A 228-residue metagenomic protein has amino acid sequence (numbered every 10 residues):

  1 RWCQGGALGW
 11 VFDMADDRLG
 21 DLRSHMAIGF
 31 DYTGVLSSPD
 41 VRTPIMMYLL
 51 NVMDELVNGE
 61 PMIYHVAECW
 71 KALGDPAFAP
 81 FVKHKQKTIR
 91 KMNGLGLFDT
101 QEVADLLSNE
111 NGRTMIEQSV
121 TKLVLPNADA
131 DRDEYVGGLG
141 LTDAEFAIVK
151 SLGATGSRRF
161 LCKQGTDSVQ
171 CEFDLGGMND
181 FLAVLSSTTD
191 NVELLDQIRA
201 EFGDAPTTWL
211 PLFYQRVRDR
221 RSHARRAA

Functional and structural regions predicted by a protein language model:
R1-G94, L107-E110, A154, C162-Q164 (+1 more regions): P-loop NTPase motor domains
T33-S37, C69-K71, V103-A104, D129-A130 (+2 more regions): Short, glycine-/Ser/Thr-/acidic-enriched flexible segments
D40-R42, N109, E134-G137, E172-L175 (+1 more regions): Short conserved micro-motifs at the rims of enzyme active sites and ligand-binding pockets
M53-V57, T88-M92, T121-L125, A147-S151 (+2 more regions): Glycine-rich loops and low-complexity Gly/Arg-rich segments that provide flexible linkers or classic glycine-based
L56, M62-H65, W70-P80, L97 (+4 more regions): Accessory regions of macromolecular translocation/handling assemblies
A77, K83-C171: Conserved ATP-driven motor cores of ASCE-family P-loop NTPases powering translocation/secretion/packaging/pilus
L152-L182, T189-D196, A200: Charged, low-complexity C-terminal accessory regions
